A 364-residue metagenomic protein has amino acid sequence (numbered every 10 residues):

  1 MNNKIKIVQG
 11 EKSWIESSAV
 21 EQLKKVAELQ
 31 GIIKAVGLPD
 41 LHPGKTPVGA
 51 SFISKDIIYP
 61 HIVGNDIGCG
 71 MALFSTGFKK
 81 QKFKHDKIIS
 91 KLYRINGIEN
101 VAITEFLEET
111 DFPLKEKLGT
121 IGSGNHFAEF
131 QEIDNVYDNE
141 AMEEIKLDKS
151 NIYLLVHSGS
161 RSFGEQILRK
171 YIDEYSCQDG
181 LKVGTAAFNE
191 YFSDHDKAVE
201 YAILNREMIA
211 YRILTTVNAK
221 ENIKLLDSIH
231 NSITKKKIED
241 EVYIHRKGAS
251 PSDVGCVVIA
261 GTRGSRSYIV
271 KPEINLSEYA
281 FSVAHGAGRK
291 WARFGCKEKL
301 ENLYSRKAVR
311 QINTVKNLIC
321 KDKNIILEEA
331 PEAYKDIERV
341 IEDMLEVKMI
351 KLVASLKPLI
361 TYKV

Functional and structural regions predicted by a protein language model:
M1-Q22, Q30-V36, P43-V48, F52 (+4 more regions): Domain-length cofactor-binding catalytic modules of enzymes
A27: Beta-strand elements of modular eukaryotic interaction domains
L73: N-terminal glycine-rich flavin-associated loop
